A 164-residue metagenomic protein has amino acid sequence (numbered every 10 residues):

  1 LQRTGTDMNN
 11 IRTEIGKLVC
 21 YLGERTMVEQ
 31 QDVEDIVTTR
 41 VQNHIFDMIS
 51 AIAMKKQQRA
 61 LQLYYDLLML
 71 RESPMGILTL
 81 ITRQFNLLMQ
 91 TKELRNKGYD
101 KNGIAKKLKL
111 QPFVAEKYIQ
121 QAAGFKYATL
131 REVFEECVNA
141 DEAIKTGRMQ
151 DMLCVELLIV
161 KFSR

Functional and structural regions predicted by a protein language model:
L1-R164: Conserved beta/loop motifs at nucleotide-recognition and modification sites
